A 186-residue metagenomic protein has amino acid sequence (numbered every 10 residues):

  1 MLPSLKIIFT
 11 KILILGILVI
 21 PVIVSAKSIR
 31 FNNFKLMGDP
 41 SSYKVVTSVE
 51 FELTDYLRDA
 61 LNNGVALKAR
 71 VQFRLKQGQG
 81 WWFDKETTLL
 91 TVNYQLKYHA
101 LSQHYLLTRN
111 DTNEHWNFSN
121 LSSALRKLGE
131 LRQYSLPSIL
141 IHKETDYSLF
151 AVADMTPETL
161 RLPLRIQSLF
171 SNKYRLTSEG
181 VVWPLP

Functional and structural regions predicted by a protein language model:
M1-L13: Bacterial N-terminal signal peptides that target proteins for export
V19-I23: N-terminal signal peptide c-region/cleavage motif recognized by signal peptidases
V24-F34: Cleaved targeting-peptide boundary
K35-V45, L57-V65, W81-K85, L140-H142: Short, solvent-exposed beta-strand/turn "edge" segments of beta-rich domains on protein surfaces
V45-E50, A100, N110-T112, N120-I139: A beta-strand/beta-hairpin structural motif
D59-L121: Structured domain cores in non-transmembrane regions
S138-P186: Glycine-rich, aromatic-bearing surface loops/beta-hairpins
